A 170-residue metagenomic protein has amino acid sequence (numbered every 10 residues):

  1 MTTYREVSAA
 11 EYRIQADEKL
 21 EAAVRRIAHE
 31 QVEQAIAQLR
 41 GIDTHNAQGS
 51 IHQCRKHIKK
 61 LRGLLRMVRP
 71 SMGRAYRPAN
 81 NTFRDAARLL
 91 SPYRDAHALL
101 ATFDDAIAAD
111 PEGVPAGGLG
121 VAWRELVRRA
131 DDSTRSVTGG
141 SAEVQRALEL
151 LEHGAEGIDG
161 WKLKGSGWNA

Functional and structural regions predicted by a protein language model:
T2-A170: Cationic, histidine-enriched alpha-helical/coil surfaces that engage anionic ligands
